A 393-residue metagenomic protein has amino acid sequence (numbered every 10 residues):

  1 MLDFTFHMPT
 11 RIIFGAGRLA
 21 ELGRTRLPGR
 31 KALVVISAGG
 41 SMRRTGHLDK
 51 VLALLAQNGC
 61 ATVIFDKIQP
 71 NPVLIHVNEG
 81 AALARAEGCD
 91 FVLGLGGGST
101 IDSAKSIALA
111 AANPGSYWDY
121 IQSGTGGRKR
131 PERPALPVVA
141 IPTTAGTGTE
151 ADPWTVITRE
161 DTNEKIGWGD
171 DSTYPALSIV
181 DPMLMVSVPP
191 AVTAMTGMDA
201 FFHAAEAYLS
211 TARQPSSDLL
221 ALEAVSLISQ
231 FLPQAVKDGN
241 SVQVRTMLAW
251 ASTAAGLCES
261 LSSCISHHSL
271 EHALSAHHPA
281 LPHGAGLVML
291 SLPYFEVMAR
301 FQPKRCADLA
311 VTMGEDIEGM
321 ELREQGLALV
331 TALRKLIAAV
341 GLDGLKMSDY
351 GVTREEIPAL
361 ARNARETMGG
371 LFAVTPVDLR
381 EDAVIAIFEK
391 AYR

Functional and structural regions predicted by a protein language model:
M1-F91, M347: ATP/NTP phosphate-donor binding region
I75-M183: Glycine/threonine-rich beta-strand-loop-alpha-helix active-site module that forms ligand/phosphate-binding
W154-S262: Carboxylate- and glycine-rich phosphate/diphosphate-binding segment that chelates Mg2+/Mn2+
F201-A205, L248-G256, L270, S291 (+3 more regions): Short alpha-helical scaffolding segments that buttress acidic/His motifs in well-ordered protein cores
T211-L220, A235-M247, S262-H267, L281-G284 (+3 more regions): Flexible, glycine/charged-enriched surface loops at secondary-structure junctions
S262-L329, R334: C-terminal catalytic subdomain
C306, M313, I317-R393: C-terminal charged capping/lid subdomain of soluble metabolic enzymes
